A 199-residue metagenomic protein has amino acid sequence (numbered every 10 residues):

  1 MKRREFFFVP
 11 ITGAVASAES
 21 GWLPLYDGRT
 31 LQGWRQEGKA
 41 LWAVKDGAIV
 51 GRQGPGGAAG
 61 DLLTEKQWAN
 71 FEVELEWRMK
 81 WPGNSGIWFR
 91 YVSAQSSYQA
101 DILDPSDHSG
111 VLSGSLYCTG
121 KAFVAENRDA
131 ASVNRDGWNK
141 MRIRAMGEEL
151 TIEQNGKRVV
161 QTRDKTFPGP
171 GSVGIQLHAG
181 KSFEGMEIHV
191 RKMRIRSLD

Functional and structural regions predicted by a protein language model:
M1-G13: N-terminal secretory signal peptides and thylakoid transit peptides that target proteins across membranes
A18-D199: Carbohydrate-interacting regions of secretory-pathway proteins
